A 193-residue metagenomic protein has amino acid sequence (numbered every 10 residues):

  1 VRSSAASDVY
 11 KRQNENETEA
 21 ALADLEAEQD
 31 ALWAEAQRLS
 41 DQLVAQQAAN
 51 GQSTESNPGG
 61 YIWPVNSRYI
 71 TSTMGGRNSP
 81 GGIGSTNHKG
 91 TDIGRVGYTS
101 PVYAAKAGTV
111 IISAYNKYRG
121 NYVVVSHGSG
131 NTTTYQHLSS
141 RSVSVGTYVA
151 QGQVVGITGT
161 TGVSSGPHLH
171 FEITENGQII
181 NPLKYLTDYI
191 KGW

Functional and structural regions predicted by a protein language model:
V1-P58: Alpha-helical oligomerization segments with coiled-coil/rod-like character
N57-W193: Catalytic cores of peptidoglycan-degrading enzymes
